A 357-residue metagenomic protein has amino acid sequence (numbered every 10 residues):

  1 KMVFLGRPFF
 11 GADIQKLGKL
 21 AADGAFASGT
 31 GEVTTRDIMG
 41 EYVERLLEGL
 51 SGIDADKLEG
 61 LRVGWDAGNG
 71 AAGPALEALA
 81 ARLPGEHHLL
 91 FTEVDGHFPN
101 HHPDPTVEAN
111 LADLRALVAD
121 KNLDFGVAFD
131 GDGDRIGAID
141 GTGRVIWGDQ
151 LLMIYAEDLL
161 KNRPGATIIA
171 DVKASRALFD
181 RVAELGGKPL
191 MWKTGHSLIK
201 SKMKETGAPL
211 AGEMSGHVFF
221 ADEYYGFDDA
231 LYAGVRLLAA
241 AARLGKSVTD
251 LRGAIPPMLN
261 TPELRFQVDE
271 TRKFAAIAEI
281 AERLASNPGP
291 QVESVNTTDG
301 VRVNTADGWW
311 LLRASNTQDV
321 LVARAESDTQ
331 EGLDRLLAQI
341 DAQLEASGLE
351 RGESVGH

Functional and structural regions predicted by a protein language model:
K1-F4, A75-L76, G131-L152, L178-F179: Short Gly/Thr/Asp-enriched flexible loops that form oxyanion-binding sites at enzyme active sites
K1-K121: Gly/Ser/Thr-enriched, mixed-charge loops and adjacent short helices that form phosphate/oxyanion-binding elements
F9, D13-L50, G141-M214, V218-F220 (+1 more regions): Proline/glycine-rich low-complexity loops and linkers
L46-L47, D66, V127, D132 (+5 more regions): Buried hydrophobic positions in well-ordered alpha/beta secondary-structure cores of metabolic enzymes
N69, G133-R135, G143, A174 (+2 more regions): Short, glycine/acidic-enriched loop or turn micro-motifs at the edges of active sites
L117-V118, A128, L312-S315: Replace "in large, NTP-powered and nucleic-acid-processing enzymes" with "in large, NTP-powered factors and other
D124-F125, P209: Short, Asp-centered acidic motifs that coordinate Mg2+ and/or phosphate in catalytic or ligand-binding sites
R163-H357: Phosphate-binding and adjacent anionic-ligand microenvironments
